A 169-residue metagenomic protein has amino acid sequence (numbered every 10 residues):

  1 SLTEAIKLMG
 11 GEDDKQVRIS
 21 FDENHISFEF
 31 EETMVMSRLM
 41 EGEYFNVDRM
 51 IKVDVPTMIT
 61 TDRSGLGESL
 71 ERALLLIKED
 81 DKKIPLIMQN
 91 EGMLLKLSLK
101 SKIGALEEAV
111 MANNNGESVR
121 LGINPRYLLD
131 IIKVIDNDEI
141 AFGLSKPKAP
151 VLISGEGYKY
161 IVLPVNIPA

Functional and structural regions predicted by a protein language model:
S1-M40, V55-A169: DNA polymerase processivity clamps
N46-V47: Specificity-determining recognition surfaces
M50-D54: Bateman (tandem CBS) regulatory domains
